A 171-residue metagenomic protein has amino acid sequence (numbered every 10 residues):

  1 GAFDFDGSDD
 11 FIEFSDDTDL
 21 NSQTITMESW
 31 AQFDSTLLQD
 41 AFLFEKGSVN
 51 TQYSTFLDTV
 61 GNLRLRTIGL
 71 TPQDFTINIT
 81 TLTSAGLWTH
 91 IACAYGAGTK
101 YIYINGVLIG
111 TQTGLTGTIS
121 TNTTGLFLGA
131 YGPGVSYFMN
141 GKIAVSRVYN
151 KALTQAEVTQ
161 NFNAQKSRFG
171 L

Functional and structural regions predicted by a protein language model:
G1, A41-F42, T89, T124-L126 (+1 more regions): Extracytoplasmic/periplasmic beta-strand context in beta-sandwich domains, especially the cupredoxin/COX2 CuA-binding
G1-D9, D19, M27-L38, N50 (+3 more regions): Extracellular glycan-interaction surfaces
F14-D16, G134-V135: Generic recognition of flexible, low-complexity loop/linker segments
I68, N122-A144: Extracellular glycan-interaction patches encoded by glycine-rich segments
V107-G110, K142-L171: Extended recognition patches within non-cytosolic domains
